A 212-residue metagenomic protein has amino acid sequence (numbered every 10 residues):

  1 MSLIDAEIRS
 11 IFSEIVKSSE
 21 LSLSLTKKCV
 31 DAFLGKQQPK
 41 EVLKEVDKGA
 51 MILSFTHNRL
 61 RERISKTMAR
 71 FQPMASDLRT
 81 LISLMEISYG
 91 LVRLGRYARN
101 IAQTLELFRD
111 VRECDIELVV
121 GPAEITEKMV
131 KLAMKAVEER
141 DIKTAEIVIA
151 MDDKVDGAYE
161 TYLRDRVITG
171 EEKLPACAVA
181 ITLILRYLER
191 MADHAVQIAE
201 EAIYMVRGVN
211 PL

Functional and structural regions predicted by a protein language model:
M1-L212: Cytosolic, long alpha-helical scaffolding segments
